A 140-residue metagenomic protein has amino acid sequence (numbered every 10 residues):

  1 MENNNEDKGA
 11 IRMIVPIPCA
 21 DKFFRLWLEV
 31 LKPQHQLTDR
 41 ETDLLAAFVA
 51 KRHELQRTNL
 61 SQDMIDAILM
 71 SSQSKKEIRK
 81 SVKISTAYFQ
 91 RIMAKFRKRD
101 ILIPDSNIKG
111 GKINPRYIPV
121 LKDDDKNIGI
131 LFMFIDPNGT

Functional and structural regions predicted by a protein language model:
M1-G9, I103, Y117-D123: Eukaryotic partner-binding/assembly regions in large regulatory complexes
M1-Q36: Positively charged, structured surface patches that bind polyanionic biopolymers
L37-Q73: Short helix->loop/beta-hairpin flanking segments within DNA-binding domains
I65-A87: Short helix-coil junctions and helix-kink-helix linkers
S71-Q73, Y88-R91, G111-N114: Short glycine/proline-centered loop/turn elements that form peptide/ligand docking sites
I84, F89-Q90, A94-K109: A short, conserved structural fragment
I108-V120: Minor-groove-contacting beta-hairpin "wing" of winged helix-turn-helix DNA-binding domains
Y117-T140: Short, amphipathic alpha-helical interaction segments positioned at domain boundaries
